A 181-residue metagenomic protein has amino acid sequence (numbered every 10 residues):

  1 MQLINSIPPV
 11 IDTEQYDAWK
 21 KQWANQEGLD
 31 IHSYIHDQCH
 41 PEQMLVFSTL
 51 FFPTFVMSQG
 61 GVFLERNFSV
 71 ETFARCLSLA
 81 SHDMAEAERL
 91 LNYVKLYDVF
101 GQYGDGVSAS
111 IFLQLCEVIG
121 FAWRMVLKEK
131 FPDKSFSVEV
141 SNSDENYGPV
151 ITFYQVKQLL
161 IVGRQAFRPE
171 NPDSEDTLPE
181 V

Functional and structural regions predicted by a protein language model:
M1-R66: Basic, amphipathic N-terminal segments that precede the first structured/catalytic domain
I4-I7, L79-M84, E139-S141: Short, flexible coil/linker segments at or flanking structured domains
G28-L29, G101-D105, Q114-I119: Generic detector of short, locally flexible boundary/turn motifs and exposed helical patches
S33, M44-V46, T72-L79, V118-F121 (+1 more regions): Short amphipathic alpha-helical surface micro-motifs
D37, P41-A109: An N-terminal amphipathic alpha-helical segment
S110-V181: Acidic, proline/glycine-rich low-complexity IDRs
